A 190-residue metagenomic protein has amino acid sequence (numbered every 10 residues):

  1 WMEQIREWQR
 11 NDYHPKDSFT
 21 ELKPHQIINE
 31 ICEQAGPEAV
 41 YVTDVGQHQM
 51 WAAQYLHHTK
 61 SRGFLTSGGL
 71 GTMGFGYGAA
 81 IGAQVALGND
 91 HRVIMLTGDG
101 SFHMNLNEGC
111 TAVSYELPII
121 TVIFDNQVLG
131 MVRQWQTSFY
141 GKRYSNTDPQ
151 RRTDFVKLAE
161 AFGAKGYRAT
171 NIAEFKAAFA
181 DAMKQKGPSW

Functional and structural regions predicted by a protein language model:
W1-M2, F175: Hydrophobic packing residues in well-ordered alpha-helices of helical domains and bundles
E3-A83: Active-site diphosphate/adenylate-binding microenvironment
N29, W51-W190: Thiamine diphosphate
